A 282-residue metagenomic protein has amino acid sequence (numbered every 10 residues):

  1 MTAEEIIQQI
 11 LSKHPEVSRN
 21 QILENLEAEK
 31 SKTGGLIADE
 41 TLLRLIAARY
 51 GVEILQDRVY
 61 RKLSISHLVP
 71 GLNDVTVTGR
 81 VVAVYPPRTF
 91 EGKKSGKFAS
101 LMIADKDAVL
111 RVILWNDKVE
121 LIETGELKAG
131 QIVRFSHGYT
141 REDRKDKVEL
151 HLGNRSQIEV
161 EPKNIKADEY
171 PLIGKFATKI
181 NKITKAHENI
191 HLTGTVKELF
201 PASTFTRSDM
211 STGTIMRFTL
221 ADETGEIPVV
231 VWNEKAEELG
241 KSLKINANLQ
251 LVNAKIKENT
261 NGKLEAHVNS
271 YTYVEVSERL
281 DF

Functional and structural regions predicted by a protein language model:
M1-F282: Single-stranded nucleic acid-binding proteins centered on OB/S1-type folds and their adjacent low-complexity
